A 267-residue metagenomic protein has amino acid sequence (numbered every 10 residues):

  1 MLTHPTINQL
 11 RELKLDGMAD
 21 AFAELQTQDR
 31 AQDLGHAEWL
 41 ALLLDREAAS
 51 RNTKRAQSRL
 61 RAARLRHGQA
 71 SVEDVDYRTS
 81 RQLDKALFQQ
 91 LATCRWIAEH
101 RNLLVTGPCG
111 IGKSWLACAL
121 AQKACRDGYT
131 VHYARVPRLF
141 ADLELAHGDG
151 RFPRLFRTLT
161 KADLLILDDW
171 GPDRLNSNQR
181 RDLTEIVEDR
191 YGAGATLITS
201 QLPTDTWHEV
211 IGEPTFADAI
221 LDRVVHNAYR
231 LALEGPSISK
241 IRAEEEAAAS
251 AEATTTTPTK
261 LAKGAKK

Functional and structural regions predicted by a protein language model:
M1-D20: Charged, compositionally biased N-terminal leader segments and the immediate start of the first structured element
D16-G68: Interdomain "pre-motor" coupling segment immediately N-terminal to P-loop NTPase/helicase cores
A70-A92: N-terminal pre-Walker A segment at the start of P-loop NTPase domains
V75, A117, R135: Conserved hydrophobic/aromatic pocket- or pore-lining residues that grip, position, or stack substrates in active sites
H100-L116: Walker A/P-loop nucleotide-binding motif
A119, K123: Active-site signature of alpha/beta-hydrolase-fold catalytic machinery across serine- and Asp/Cys-nucleophile hydrolases
Y129-T130, A134, R138-K161, W170-K267: Replace "adjacent to P-loop NTPase cores in ATP/GTP-dependent enzymes" with "adjacent to NTP-binding cores
